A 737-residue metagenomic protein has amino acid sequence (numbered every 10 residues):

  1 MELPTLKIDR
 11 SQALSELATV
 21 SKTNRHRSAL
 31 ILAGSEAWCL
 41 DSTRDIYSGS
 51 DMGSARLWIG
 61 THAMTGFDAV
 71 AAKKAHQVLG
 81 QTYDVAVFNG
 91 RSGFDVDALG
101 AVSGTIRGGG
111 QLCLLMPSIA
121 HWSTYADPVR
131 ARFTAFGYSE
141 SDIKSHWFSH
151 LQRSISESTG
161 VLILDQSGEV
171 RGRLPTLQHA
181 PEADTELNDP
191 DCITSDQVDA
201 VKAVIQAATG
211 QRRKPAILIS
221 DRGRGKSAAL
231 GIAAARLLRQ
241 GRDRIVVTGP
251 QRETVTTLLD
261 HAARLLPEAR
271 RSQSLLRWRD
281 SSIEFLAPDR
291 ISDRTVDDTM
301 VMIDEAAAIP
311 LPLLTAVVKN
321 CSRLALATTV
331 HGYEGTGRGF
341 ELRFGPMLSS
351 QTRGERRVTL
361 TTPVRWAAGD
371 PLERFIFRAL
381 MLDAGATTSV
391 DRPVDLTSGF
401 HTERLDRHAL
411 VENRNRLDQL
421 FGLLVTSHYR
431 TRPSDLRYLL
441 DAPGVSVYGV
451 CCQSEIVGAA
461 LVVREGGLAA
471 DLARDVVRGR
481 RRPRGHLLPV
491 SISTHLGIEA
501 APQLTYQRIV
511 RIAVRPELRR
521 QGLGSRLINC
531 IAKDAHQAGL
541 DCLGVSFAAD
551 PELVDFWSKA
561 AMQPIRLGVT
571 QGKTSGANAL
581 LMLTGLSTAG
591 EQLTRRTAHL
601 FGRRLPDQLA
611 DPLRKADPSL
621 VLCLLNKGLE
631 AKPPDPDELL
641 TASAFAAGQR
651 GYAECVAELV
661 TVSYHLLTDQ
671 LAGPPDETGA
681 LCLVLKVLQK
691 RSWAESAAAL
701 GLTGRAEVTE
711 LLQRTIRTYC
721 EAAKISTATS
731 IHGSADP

Functional and structural regions predicted by a protein language model:
L6-E16, D189-K214: N-terminal pre-P-loop "Q-motif" helix
R27-S35, Y47, S54-T61, I217-I219 (+2 more regions): Conserved RecA-like ASCE P-loop NTPase motor core of nucleic-acid helicases/translocases
C39-L40, K226-S227: Conserved lysine of the Walker
T61-Y83, G249-R294: Inter-Walker segment of RecA-like/P-loop motor cores
L79-P181: N-terminal accessory nucleic-acid engagement/regulatory domains that precede and modulate ATP-driven motor cores
Y138-S195, E334, P346-S389: Conserved coupling/interface region of RecA-like P-loop/ASCE motor cores
A229, A233, L527: Hydrophobic positions on the alpha1 helix immediately C-terminal to the Walker A/P-loop
A263, R270-S281, L286-D289, R294 (+4 more regions): Terminal substrate-recognition subdomain of acyl/acetyltransferases
